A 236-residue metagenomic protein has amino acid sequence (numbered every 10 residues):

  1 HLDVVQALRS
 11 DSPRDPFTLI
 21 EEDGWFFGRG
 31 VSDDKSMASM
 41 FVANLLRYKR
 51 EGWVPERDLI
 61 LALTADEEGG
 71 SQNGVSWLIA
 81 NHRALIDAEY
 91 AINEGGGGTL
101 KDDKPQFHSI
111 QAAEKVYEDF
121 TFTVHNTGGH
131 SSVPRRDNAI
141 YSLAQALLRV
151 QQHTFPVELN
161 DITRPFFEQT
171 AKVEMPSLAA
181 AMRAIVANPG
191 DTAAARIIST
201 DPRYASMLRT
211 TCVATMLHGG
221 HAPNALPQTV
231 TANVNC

Functional and structural regions predicted by a protein language model:
H1-R29, Y48-R57, V234: Acidic/His- and Gly-rich active-site-bordering loop/insert found across diverse amide/peptide-bond hydrolases
V4-Q6, E68-S71, G98-K101, G128-S131 (+1 more regions): Flexible loop/turn segments at secondary-structure boundaries
W25, S32-S109: Acidic/histidine-rich catalytic neighborhood of metal-dependent amide-processing enzymes
D33-M40, A139-S142, V230: Catalytic-loop motifs flanking and including active-site residues across diverse enzymes
R83-Y90, G96-P105, I110-D119, S131-M216 (+1 more regions): Acidic-enriched catalytic cores of C-N bond-cleaving enzymes acting on peptides and small amides
N224-Q228, N233: Glycine-rich, aromatic-lined ligand/substrate-binding cores of catalytic and carbohydrate-binding domains
